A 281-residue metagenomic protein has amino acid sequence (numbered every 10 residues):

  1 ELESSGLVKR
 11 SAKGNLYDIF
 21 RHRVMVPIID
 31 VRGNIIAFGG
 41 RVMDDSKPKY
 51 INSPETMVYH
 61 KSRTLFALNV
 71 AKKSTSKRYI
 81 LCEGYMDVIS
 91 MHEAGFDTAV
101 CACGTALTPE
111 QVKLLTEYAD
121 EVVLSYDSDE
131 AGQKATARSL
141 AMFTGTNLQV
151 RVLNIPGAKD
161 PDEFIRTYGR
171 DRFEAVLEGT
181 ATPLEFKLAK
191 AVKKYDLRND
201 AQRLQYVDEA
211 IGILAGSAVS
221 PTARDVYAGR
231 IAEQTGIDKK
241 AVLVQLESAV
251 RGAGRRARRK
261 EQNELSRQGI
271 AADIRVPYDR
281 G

Functional and structural regions predicted by a protein language model:
E1-Y118, V122, A135-T136: Phosphate-handling DNA/RNA-contact segment within nucleic-acid enzymes
D30-R32, A71-Y79, A106-V122, D127-G281: A charged alpha-helical hairpin associated with nucleic-acid processing machineries
